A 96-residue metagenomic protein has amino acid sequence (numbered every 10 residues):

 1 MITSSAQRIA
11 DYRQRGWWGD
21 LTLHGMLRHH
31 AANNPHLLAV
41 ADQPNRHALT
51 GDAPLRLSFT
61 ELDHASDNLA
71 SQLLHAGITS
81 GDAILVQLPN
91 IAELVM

Functional and structural regions predicted by a protein language model:
M1-G25, Q43-N45: Flexible, non-catalytic linker and terminal segments flanking ANL/adenylate-forming cores
W17-G19, H36-V95: Conserved AMP-binding/adenylate-forming core of the ANL superfamily
M26-L27, L69: Generic structural signal for hydrophobic residues
R28-H29, H64: A broad detector of short, well-ordered amphipathic alpha-helices that serve as recognition/interaction surfaces
H29-H36: Flexible acidic/glycine-rich loop/turn elements at helix↔coil and beta-strand↔loop transitions within catalytic cores
